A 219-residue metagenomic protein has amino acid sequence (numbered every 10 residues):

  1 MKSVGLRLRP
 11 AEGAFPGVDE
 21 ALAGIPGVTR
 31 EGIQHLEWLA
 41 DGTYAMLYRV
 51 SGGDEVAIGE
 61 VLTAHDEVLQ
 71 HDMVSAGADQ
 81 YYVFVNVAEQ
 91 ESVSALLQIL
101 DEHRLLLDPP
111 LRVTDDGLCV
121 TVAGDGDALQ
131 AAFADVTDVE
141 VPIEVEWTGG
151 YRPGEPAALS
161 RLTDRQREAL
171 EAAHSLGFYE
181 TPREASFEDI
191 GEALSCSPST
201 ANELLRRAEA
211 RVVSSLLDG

Functional and structural regions predicted by a protein language model:
M1-G124: DNA-contacting interfaces and partner/effector-binding or oligomerization modules in DNA-centric proteins
E91-R165: Linker/hinge segments immediately adjacent to helix-turn-helix/homeobox DNA-binding domains
Q166-A173: Short alpha-helical "packing" element that flanks the helix-turn-helix/winged-helix DNA-binding module
A173-E180: Short helix-to-turn junction characteristic of helix-turn-helix DNA-binding domains, especially the helix
E184, I190-L194, A201: Short alpha-helical "recognition helix" segments of helix-turn-helix
S195-C196, V213: Alpha-helical oligomerization segments
S197, L204, A208: Residues within the DNA-recognition helix of helix-turn-helix
R207-G219: Short, Lys/Arg-enriched C-terminal cap helix and immediately downstream tail that follows
